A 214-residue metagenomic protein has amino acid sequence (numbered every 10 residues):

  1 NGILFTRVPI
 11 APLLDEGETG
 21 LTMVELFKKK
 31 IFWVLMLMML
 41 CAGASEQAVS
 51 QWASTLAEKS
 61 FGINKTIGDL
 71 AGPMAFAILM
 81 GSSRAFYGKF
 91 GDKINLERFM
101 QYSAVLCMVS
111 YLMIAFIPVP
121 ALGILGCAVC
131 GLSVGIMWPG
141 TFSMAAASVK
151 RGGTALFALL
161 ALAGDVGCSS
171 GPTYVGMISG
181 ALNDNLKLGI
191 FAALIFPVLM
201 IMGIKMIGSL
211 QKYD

Functional and structural regions predicted by a protein language model:
N1-D15, M200-G208: C-terminal membrane-cytosol helix-exit motif in multi-pass small-molecule transporters
V8-L35: Juxtamembrane intracellular "pre-TM" segments in multi-pass secondary transporters
K29-S82: Extracytoplasmic gate region of multi-pass secondary transporters
A57-E58, F90-G91, A146, G176-D184 (+1 more regions): Interfacial helix-cap and linker-helix signal at transmembrane-aqueous boundaries of multi-pass secondary transporters
R98-M113: Structural signature of the two symmetry-related core transmembrane helices
S110, A121-V129: Paired small-residue
G135-V149: Intracellular juxtamembrane helix-capping segments at the cytosolic ends of symmetry-related transmembrane helices
V149-L182: A late C-terminal transmembrane helix in Major Facilitator Superfamily
